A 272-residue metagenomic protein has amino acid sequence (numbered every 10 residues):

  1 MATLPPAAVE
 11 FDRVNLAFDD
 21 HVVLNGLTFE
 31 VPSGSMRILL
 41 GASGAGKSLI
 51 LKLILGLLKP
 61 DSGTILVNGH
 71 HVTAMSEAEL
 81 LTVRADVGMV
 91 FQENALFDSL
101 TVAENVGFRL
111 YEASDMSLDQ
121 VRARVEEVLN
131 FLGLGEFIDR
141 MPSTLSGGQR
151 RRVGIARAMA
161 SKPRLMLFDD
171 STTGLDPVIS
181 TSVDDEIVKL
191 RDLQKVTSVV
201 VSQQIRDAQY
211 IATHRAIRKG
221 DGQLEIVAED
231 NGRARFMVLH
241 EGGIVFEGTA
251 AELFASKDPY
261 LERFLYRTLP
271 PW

Functional and structural regions predicted by a protein language model:
L55: Helix-to-loop junction immediately C-terminal to a conserved catalytic motif
H70-H71, L118-F137: Conserved ABC ATPase "signature" region
V72-G88, L118, L253-K257: ABC ATPase NBD coupling module
L100-F108: Short coil-to-helix segment of the ABC ATPase nucleotide-binding domain corresponding to the Q-loop/switch region
M141-L145, Q149: Conserved ABC ATPase signature
K162: Conserved catalytic motifs of ABC-family nucleotide-binding domains
M166-D169: Catalytic Walker B motif of ABC-type/P-loop ATPase nucleotide-binding domains
